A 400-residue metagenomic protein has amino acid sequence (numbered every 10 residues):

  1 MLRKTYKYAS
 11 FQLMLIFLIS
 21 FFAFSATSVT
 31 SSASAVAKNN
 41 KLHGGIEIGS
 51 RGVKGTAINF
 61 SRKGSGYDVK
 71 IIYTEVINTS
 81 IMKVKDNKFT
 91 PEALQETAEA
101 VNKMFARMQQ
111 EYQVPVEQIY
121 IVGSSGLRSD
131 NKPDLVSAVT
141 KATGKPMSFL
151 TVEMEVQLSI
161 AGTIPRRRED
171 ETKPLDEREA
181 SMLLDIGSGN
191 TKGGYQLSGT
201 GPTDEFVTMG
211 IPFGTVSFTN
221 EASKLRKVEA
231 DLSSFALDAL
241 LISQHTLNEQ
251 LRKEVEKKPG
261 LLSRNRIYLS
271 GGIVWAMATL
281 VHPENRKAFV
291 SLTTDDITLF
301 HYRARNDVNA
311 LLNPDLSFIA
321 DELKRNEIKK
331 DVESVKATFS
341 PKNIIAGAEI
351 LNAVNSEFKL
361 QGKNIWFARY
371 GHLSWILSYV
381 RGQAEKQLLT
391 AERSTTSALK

Functional and structural regions predicted by a protein language model:
M1-Y8: N-terminal secretory signal peptides that target proteins for export/translocation
A9-Q12, E75: Composition-driven detection of intrinsically disordered, low-complexity segments
Q12-A23: Bacterial N-terminal signal peptides
F21-A37: Bacterial Sec-dependent signal peptides at the C-terminal "C-region" and cleavage site
V36-V69, D170, P174-F206, G272: Gly/Thr-rich phosphate-binding beta-strand-loop-beta motif of the actin/hexokinase/Hsp70
N39-P146: Conserved phosphate-binding loops in N-terminal lobes of ATP-dependent enzymes of the actin/Hsp70/sugar-kinase
V84-N102, A106, Y112-Q113, S129-N131 (+2 more regions): Helical "lid/coupling" subdomains associated with nucleotide-phosphate turnover
G123-L127, I186-T191, I267-V274: Glycine-rich beta-strand-to-loop/alpha-helix junction loops that act as flexible
